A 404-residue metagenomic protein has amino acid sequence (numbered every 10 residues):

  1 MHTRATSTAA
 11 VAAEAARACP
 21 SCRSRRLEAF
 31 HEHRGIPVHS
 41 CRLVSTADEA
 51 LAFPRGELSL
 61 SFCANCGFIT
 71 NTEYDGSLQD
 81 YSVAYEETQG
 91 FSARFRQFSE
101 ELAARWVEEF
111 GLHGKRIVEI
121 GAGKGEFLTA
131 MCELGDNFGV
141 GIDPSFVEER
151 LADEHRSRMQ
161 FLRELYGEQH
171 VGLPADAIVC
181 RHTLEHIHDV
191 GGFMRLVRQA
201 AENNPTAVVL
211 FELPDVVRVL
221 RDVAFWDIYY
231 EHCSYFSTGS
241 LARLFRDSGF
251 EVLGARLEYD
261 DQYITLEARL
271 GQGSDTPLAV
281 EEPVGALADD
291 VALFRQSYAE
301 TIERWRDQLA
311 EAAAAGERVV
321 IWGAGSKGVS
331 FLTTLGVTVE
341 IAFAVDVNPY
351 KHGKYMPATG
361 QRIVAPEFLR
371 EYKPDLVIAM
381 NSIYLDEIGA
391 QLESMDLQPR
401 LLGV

Functional and structural regions predicted by a protein language model:
H2-R94, R256: N-terminal juxtadomain amphipathic helix that follows a signal peptide/anchor or precedes a small N-terminal auxiliary
V38-C41, F211-S234, T238-A242: Short, glycine-/aromatic-enriched active-site segment of Class I SAM-dependent methyltransferases
L51-L151, R163, Y229, S234 (+3 more regions): Extended interfacial segments that mediate partner engagement and assembly in macromolecular machines
R105-W106, A130, E267-V404: Hydrophobic, well-ordered beta-alpha structural blocks that scaffold small-molecule cofactor pockets
H155-E168: Conserved SAM-binding strand-loop segment of SAM-dependent methyltransferases
V179: A conserved beta-strand element that flanks and buttresses the S-adenosyl-L-methionine
G191-V208: A short glycine-rich, Lys/Arg-flanked "PGG" loop and its adjoining helix->strand segment in the class I
P205-P214, G403: Conserved beta-strand signature within the Rossmann-like core of class I S-adenosyl-L-methionine
